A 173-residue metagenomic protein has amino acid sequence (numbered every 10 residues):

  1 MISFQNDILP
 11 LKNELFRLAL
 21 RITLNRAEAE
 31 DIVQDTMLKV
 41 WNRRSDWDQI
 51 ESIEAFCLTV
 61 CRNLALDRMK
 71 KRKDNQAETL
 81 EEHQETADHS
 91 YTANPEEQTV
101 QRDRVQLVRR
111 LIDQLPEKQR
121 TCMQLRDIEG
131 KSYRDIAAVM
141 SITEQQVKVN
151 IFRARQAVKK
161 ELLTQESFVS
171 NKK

Functional and structural regions predicted by a protein language model:
M1-R17, A27-V33, W41: A short, charge-rich alpha-helical start-of-domain segment used by transcription regulators
F16, M37, P116, R120 (+1 more regions): C-terminal flanking helix
R17, D31-L38, N42, E51-N63: Structural recognition of an alpha-helix C-terminal capping motif at a helix-to-coil junction
T59-L80: Arg/Lys-rich amphipathic alpha helix in sigma70-family domain 2
N75-Q101, S132: Internal acidic/polar
Q106-L115: Short amphipathic alpha-helical boundary/capping segments
C122-R126: A short pre-motif secondary-structure segment
R134, M140-T164: DNA-recognition helix of helix-turn-helix
